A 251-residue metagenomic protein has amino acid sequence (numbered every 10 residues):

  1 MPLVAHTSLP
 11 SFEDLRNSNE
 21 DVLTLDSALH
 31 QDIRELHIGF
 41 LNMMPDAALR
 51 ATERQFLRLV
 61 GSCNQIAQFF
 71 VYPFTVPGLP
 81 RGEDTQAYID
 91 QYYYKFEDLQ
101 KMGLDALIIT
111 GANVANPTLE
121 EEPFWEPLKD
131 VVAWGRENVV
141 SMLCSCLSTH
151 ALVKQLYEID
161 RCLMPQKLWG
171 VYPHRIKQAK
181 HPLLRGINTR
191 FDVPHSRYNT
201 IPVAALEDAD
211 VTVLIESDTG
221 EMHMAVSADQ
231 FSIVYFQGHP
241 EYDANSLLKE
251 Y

Functional and structural regions predicted by a protein language model:
M1-T75, Y94, L99, G103 (+2 more regions): Amide-donor transfer/coupling interface in amidating biosynthetic enzymes
S27, Y93-D98, D130-V132, R161-L163: Catalytic micro-motifs at enzyme active sites that drive phosphoryl/nucleotidyl and oxygen chemistry
R50, E83, T118-L119, V153-Q155 (+1 more regions): Short glycine-/acidic-enriched loop or helix-start segments at secondary-structure transitions that form or flank
T75-P80, S148-T149: Short beta-alpha junction loops
P80-F96: Charged, often glycine-rich, active-site loop that binds/positions anionic groups
I109-Q178: Cysteine-nucleophile active-site neighborhood
